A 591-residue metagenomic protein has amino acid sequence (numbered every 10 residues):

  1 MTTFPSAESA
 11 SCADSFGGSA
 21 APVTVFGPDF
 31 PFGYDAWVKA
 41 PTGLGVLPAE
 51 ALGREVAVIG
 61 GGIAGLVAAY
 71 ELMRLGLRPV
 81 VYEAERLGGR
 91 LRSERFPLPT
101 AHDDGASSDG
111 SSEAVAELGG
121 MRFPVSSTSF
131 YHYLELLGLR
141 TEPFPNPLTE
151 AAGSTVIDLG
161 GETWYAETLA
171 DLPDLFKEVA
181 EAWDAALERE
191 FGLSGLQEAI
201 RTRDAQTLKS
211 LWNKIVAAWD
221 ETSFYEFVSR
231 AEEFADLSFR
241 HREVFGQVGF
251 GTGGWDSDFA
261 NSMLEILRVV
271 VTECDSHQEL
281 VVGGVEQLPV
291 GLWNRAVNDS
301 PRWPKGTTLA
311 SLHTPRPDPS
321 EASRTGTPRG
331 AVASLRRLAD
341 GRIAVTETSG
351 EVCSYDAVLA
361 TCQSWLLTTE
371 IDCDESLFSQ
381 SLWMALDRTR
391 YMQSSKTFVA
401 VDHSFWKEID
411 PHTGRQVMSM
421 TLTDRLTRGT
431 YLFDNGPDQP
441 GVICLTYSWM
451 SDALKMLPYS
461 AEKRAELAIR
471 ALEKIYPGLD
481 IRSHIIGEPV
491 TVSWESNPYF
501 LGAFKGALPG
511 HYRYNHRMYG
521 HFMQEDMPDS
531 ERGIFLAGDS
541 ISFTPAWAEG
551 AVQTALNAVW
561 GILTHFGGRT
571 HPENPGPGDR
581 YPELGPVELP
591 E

Functional and structural regions predicted by a protein language model:
T2-G43, R342, Q393, A400-V401 (+1 more regions): Conserved flavin/dinucleotide-binding core of flavoenzymes
T3-S15, V25, P31, A116 (+3 more regions): Mobile amphipathic helical/loop "lid" adjacent to a hydrophobic cofactor/ligand pocket
A51-V81: N-terminal Rossmann-like FAD-binding beta1-loop-alpha1 element of flavoenzymes
R54, T348-A357: Core beta-strand elements of the Rossmann-like FAD/NAD(P) dinucleotide-binding domain in flavoenzyme oxidoreductases
M73-L98, H102: Glycine-rich FAD pyrophosphate-binding loop
T202-A331, G341, L366, I371: Active-site/ligand-binding neighborhood in enzyme catalytic cores
R329-V352: Conserved beta-strand-loop-beta-strand element in the redox core of flavoprotein oxidoreductases
A357-S381: Flavin (primarily FAD) binding-site architecture
